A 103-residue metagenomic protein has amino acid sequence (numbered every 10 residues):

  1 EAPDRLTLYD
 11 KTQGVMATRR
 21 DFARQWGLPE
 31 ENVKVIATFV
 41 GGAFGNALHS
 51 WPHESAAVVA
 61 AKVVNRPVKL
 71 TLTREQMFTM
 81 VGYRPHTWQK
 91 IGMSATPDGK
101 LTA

Functional and structural regions predicted by a protein language model:
E1-A103: Structural alpha/beta core scaffold segments of enzyme domains
